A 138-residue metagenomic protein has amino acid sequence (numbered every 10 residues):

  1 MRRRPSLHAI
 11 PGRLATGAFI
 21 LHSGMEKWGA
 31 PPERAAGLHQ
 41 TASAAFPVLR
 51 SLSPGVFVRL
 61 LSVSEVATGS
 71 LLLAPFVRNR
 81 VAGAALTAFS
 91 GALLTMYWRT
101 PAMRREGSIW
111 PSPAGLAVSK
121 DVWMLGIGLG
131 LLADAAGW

Functional and structural regions predicted by a protein language model:
M1-W138: Short amphipathic, positively biased membrane-proximal segments that drive organelle/inner-membrane targeting
